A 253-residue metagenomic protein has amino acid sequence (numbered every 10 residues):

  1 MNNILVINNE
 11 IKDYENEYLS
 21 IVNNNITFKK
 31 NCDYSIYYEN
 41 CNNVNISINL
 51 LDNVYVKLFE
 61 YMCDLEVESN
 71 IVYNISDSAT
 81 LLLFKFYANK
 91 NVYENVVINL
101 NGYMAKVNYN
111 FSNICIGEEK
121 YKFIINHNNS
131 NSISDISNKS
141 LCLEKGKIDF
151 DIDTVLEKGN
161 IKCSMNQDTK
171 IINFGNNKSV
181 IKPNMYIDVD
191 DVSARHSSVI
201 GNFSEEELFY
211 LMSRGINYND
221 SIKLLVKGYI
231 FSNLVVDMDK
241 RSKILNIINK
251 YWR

Functional and structural regions predicted by a protein language model:
N2-F209, S213-I216, I230-F231, M238-R253: Conserved beta-strand/loop scaffold segments within soluble protein domains that form the structured core and edges
L224-L225: Short alpha-helical scaffolding segments that buttress acidic/His motifs in well-ordered protein cores
